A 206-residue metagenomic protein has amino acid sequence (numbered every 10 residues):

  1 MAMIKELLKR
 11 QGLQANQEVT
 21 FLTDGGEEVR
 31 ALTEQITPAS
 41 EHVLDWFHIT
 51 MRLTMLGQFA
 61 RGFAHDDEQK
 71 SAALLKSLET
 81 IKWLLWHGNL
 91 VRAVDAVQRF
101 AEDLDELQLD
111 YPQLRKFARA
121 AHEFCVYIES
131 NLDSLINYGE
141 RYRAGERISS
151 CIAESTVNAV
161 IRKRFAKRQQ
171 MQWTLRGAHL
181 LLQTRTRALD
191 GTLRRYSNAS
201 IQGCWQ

Functional and structural regions predicted by a protein language model:
M1-Q206: Catalytic center-proximal scaffold of phosphoryl-transfer enzymes
